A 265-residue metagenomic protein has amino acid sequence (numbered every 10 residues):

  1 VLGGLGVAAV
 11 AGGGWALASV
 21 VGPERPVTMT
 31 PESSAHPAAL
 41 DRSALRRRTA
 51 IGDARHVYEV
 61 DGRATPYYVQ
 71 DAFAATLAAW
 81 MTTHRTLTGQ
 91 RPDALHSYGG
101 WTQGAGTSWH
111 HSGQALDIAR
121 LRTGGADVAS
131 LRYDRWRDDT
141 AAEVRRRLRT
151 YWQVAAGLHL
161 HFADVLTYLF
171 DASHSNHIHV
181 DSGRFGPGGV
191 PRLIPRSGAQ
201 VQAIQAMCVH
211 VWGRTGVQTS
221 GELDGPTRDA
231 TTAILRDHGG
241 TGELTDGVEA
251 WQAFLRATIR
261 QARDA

Functional and structural regions predicted by a protein language model:
V1-L5: N-terminal export leaders
G22-H96: Active-site acidic/histidine clusters and adjacent loop/turn architecture that either coordinate catalytic ions
G62-R91, T123-T167, S197: Long, well-ordered alpha-helical scaffolding segments within enzyme catalytic domains, especially pronounced
T88-W101, S130, A163-A172, V217-S220: Surface-exposed patches in mature extracellular/periplasmic domains of secreted proteins
R91, S112-D117, N176-I178: Envelope-exposed proteins and targeting segments
G104-R122: Short, surface-exposed glycine/acidic/tryptophan-bearing loops
F170-S173, H179-G198: Extracytoplasmic and endomembrane cell-envelope/extracellular-matrix remodeling and assembly machinery
R192-D264: Short acidic, glycine/serine/threonine-rich helix-capping segments at coil-helix boundaries
